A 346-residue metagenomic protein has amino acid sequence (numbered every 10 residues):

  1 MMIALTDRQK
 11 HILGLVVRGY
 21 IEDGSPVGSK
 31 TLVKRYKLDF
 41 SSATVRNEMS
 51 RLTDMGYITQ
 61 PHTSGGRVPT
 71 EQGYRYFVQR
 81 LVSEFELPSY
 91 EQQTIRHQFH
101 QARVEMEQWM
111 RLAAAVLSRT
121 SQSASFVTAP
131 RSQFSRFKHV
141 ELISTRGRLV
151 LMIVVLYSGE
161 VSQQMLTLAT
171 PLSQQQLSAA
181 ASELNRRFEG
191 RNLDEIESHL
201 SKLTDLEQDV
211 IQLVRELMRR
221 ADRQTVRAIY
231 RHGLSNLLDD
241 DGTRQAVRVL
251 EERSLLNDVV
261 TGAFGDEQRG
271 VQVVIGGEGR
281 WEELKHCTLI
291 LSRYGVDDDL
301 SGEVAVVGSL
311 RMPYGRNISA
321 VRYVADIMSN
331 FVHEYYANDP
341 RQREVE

Functional and structural regions predicted by a protein language model:
M1-G14: Short alpha-helical segments that sit at the start of domains
M2-I3, L38, R67, T170: Helix-turn-helix-type domain boundary/helix-start signal
A4-L5, F40, P69, L87: Alpha-helical hairpin
Q9-H11, G28-S29, V324: Extended, hydrophobic alpha-helical segments in both membrane/secreted and soluble proteins
L13-R18, T288-S292: Contiguous, well-ordered alpha-helical segments that form the cores/surfaces of helical PPI scaffolds
V16, E22, P26-V82: N-terminal helix-turn-helix
Q79-V82, E86-E346: Intrinsically disordered, acidic Ser/Thr/Pro-rich low-complexity regulatory segments
